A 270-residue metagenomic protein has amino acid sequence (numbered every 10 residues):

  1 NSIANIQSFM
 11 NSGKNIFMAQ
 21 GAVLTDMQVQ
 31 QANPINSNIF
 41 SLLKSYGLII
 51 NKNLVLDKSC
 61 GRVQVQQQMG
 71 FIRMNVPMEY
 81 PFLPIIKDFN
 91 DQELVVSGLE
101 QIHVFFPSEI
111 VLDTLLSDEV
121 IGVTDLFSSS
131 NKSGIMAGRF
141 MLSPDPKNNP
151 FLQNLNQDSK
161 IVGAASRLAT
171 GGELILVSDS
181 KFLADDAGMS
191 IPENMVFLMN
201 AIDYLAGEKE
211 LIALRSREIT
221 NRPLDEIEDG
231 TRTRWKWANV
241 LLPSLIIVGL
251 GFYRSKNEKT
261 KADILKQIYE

Functional and structural regions predicted by a protein language model:
N1-E210: Acidic, S/T/G-rich, low-cysteine, solvent-exposed domains in lumenal/extracellular/periplasmic regions of secretory
M10, W235-N257: Selective detector of the "anchor" transmembrane alpha-helix that sits immediately C-terminal
K52, G207-L214, I247-L250, R254 (+1 more regions): Intrinsically disordered or highly flexible coil/loop and linker segments, enriched in small and charged/polar residues
K58-V63, R217-T220, Y269: A glycine-rich phosphate-binding loop feature that marks nucleotide/adenosyl-phosphate handling sites
Q68-G70, D203, L224-T231, V240 (+1 more regions): Alpha-helix boundary/capping detector
F182, A187, A213-N239: Short, aromatic-rich amphipathic segments at membrane interfaces that lie adjacent to a transmembrane helix or signal
P192, K256, Q267-I268: Residues in and immediately flanking transmembrane alpha helices
K261-E270: Cytoplasmic C-terminal tails of single-pass
